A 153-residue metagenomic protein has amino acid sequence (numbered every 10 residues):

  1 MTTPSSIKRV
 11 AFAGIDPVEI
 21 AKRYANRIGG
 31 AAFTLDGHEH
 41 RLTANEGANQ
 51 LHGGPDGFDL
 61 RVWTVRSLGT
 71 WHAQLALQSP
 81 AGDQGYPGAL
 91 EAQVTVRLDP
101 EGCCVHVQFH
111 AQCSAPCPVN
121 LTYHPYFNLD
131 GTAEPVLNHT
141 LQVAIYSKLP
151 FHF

Functional and structural regions predicted by a protein language model:
M1-F153: An exposed, glycine/acidic-rich loop-and-rim segment of catalytic or binding clefts
